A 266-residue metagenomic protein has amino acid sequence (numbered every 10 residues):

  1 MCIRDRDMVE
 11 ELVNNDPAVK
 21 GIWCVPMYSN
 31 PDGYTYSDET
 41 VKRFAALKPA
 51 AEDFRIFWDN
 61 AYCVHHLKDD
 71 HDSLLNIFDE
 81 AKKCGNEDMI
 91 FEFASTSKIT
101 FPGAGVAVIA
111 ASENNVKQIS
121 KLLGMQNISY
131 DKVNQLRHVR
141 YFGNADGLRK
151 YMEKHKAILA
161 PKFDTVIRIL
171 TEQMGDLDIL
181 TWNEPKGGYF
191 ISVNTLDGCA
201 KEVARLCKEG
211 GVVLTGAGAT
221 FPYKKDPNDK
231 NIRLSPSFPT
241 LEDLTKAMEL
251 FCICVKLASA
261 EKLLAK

Functional and structural regions predicted by a protein language model:
M1-I3: Short, small-residue-biased leader/transition segments that mark boundaries at the very start of proteins
D5-D72: Active-site phosphate-binding strand-loop segment of PLP-dependent enzymes
W23-P26, F57-N60, A94, A110 (+2 more regions): Short beta-strand segments
D79-A160: Conserved core segment of the aminotransferase class I/II
N86, E209, K224-K266: PLP-dependent enzyme catalytic core of the Aspartate aminotransferase-like
E153-I167, I179-N194, K208: Conserved glycine-rich beta-strand-loop-beta hairpin in the small C-terminal domain of fold type I
L196-C199, P239-L241: Helix N-cap motif at beta-to-alpha junctions
